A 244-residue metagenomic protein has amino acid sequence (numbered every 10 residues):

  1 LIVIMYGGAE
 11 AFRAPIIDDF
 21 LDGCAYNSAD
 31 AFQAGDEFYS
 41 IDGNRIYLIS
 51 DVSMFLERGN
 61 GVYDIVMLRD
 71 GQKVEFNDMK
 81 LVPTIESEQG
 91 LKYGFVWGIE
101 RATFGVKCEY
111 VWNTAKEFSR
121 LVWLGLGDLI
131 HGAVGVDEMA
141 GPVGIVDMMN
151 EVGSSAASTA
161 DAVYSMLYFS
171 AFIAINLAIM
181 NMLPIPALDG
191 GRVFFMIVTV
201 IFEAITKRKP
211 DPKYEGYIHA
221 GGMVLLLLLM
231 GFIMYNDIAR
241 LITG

Functional and structural regions predicted by a protein language model:
L1-I16, Y217-G222: Internal alpha-helical transmembrane segments
L21-D22, V66, D78-I179, F194-A220 (+2 more regions): Functional transmembrane alpha-helices
A25-S28, M54: Short, conserved secondary-structure segments in the cores of folded domains
N27-I49, I218: Conserved PDZ fold ligand-binding element
Q33, Y39-S40, S53-L91: PDZ-domain C-terminal substructure recognizer with occasional recognition of PDZ-binding tails
R45-L56, L126-A133: Cytosolic-side membrane-entry/anchor segment at the start of a transmembrane helix
A178-L183, L225-M230: Hydrophobic transmembrane alpha-helical segments of multi-pass transport and channel proteins
L183-V193: Transmembrane helix boundary and interhelical junction motifs in multipass membrane proteins
